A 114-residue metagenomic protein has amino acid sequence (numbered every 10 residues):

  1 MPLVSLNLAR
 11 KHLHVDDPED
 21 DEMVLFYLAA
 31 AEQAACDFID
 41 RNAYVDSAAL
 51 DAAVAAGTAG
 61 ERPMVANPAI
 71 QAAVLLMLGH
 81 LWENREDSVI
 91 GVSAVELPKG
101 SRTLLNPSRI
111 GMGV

Functional and structural regions predicted by a protein language model:
M1-V114: Divalent metal-cofactor coordination and adjacent catalytic microenvironments
